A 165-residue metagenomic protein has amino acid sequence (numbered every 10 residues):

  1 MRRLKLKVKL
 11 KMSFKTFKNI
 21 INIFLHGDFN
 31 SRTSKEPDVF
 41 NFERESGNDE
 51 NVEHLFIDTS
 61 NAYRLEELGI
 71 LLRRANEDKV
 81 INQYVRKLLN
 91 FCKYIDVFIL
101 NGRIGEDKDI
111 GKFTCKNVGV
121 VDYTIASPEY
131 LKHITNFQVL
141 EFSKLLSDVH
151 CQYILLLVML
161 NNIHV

Functional and structural regions predicted by a protein language model:
M1-V165: A shared catalytic/ligand-binding motif for oxyanion handling
